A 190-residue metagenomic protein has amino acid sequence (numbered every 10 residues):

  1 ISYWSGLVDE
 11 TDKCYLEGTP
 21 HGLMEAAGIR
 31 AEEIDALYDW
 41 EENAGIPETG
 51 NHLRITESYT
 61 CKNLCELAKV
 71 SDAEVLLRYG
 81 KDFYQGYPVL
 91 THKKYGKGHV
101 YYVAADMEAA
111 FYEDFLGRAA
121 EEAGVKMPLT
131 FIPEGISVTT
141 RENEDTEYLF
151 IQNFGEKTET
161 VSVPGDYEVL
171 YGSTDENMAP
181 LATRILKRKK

Functional and structural regions predicted by a protein language model:
I1-K190: A conserved amphipathic helix/loop scaffold that creates a polar/acidic microenvironment used either to coordinate
